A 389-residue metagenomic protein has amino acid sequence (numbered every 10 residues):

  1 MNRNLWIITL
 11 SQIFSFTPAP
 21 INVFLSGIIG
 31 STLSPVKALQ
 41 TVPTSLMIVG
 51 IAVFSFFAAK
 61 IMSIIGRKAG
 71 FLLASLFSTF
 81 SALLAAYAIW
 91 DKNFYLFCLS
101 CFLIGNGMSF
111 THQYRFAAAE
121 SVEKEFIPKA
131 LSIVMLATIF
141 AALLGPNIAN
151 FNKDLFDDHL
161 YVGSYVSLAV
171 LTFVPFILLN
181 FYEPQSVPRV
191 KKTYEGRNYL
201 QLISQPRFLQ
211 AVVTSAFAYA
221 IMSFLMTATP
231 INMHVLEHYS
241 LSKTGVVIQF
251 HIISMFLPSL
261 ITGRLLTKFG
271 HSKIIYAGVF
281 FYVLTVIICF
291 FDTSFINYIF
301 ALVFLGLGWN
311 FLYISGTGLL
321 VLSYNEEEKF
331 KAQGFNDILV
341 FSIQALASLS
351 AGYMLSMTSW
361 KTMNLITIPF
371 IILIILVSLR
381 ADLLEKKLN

Functional and structural regions predicted by a protein language model:
M1-N2, Y182-V213: Juxtamembrane intracellular "pre-TM" segments in multi-pass secondary transporters
L25-K37, T227-K243, V247: Short amphipathic helix-loop junctions that connect adjacent transmembrane helices in Major Facilitator Superfamily/SLC
S26, M108-V122, F311-Y324: Intracellular juxtamembrane helix-capping segments at the cytosolic ends of symmetry-related transmembrane helices
F54-R67, L257-H271, L355: Helix-to-loop junctions at the C-terminal end of transmembrane segments in multipass secondary transporters
L76-D91, F281-T293: C-terminal ends and interior cores of transmembrane alpha-helices in multi-pass membrane transporters/permeases
F94-L96, I133-N180: Helix-loop-helix hairpin linking two adjacent transmembrane segments in secondary transporters
C98-L136: Cytoplasmic helix-loop-helix junction between adjacent transmembrane helices in 12-TM secondary transporters
A169-R189, V377-D382: C-terminal membrane-cytosol helix-exit motif in multi-pass small-molecule transporters
